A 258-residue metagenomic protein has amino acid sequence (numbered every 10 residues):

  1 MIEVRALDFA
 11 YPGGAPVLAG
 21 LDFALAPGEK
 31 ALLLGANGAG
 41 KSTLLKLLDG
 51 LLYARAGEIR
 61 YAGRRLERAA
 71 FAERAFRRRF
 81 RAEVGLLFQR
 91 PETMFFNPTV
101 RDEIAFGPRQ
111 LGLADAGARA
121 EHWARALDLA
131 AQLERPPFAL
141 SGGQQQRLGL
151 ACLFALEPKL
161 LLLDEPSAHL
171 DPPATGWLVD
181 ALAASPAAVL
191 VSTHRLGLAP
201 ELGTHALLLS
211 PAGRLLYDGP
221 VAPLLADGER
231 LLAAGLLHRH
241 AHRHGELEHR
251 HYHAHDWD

Functional and structural regions predicted by a protein language model:
D49: Helix-to-loop junction immediately C-terminal to a conserved catalytic motif
G57-A69: Conserved ABC transporter NBD signature motif
D115-Q132: Conserved ABC ATPase "signature" region
P136-L140, Q144: Conserved ABC ATPase signature
L161-D164: Catalytic Walker B motif of ABC-type/P-loop ATPase nucleotide-binding domains
T193-H194: H-loop/switch region of ABC-family ATPase nucleotide-binding domains
G213-L236: Conserved beta-strand-loop-alpha-helix hinge in the C-terminal portion of ABC ATPase nucleotide-binding domains
